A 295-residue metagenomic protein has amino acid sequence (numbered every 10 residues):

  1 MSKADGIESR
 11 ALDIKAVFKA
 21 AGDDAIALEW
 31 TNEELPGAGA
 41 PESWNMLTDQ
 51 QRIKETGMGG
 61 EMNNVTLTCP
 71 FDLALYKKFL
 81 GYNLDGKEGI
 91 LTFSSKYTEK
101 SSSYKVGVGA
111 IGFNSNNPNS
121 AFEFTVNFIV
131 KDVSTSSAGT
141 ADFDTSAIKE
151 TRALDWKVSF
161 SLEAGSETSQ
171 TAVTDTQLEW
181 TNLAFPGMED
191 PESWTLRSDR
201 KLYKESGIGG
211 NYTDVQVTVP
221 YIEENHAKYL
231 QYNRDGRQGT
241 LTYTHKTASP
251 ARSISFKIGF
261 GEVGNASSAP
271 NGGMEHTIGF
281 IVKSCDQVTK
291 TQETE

Functional and structural regions predicted by a protein language model:
S2-P70, K100, V108-E123, A138-T140 (+2 more regions): Solvent-exposed edge beta-strands and adjacent loop segments that serve as assembly or binding interfaces
K15, Y76-K105, G109, N225-S255: Short, acidic/charged, Gly/Pro-enriched secondary-structure junctions
G22-L28, L73-K77, T98-Y104, V133-A138 (+4 more regions): Short, surface-exposed beta-strand/loop "edge" segments at domain boundaries and coil↔beta transitions
T68-D72, I129-K131, P220-I222, I281-K283: Solvent-exposed residues in well-ordered beta-strands and their adjoining turns, especially edge/terminal strands
L91-S95, N117, V130-V133, L241-H245 (+1 more regions): Glycine-rich loops and low-complexity Gly/Arg-rich segments that provide flexible linkers or classic glycine-based
K105-G107, I129, G259, I281: Residues located in well-ordered beta-strands
S120-S137, G273-K290: Short solvent-exposed strand/turn elements
E293-E295: Short acidic DE-rich linear segments
